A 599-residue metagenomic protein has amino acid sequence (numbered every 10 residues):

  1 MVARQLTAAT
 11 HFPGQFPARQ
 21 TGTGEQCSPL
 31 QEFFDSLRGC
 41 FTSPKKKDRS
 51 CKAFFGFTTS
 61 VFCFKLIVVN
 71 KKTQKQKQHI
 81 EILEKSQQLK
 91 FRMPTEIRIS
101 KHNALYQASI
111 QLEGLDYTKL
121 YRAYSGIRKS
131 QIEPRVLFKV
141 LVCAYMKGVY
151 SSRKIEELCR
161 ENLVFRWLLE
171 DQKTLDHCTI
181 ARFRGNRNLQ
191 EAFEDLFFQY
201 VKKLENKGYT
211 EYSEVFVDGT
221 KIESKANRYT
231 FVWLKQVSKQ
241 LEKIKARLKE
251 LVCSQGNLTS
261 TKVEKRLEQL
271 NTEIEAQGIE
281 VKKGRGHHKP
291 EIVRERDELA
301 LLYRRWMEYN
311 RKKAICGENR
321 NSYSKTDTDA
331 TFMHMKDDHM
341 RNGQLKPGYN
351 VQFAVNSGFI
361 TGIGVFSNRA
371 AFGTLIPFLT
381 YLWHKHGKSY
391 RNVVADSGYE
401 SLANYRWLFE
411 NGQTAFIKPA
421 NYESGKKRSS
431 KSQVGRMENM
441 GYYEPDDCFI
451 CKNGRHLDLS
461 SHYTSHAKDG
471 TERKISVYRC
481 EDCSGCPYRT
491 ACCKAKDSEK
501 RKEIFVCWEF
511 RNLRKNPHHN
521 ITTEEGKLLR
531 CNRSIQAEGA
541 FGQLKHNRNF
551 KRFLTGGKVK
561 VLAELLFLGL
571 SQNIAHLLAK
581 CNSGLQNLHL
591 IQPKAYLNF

Functional and structural regions predicted by a protein language model:
R4-A8, F16-R19, S28-L30, F41-P44 (+2 more regions): Short, low-complexity intrinsically disordered segments enriched in A/P/G/S/L with frequent Arg, especially at protein
S36, F64-V69, N598: Short, positively charged and aromatic/hydrophobic N-terminal segments
S86-M93: Short, contiguous pre-domain boundary segments
R98-V142: Basic, short loop/linker segments at the boundary and entry of helix-turn-helix/winged-helix-like folds
R128-P134, V142-E161, L169-D171: Short, Lys/Arg-enriched phosphate-binding patches
G148-R160, K173-F599: Anion-binding and metal-coordination hotspots
